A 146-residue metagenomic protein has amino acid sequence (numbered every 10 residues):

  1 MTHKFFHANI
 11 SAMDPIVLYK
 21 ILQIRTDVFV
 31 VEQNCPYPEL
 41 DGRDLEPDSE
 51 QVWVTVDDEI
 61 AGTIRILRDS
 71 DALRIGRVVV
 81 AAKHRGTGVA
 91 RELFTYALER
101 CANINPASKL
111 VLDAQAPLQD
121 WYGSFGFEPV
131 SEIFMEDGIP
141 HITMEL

Functional and structural regions predicted by a protein language model:
M1-D44, Q51, V56-E59: Short amphipathic alpha-helix that is part of the acyltransferase structural core
D48-V52, L73, P140-I142: Short beta-strand micro-motifs in enzyme catalytic cores
W53, E59-L67, A72-V79: Conserved beta-strand in the GNAT
R68-G76, R85, I104-P106, D137-P140: A conserved beta-turn-beta hairpin within the catalytic core of GNAT-like acetyltransferases that forms part
V80, G86-E99: Conserved acetyl-CoA-binding loop-helix of GNAT-fold acetyltransferases
A81, Q115: Residue-level recognition of the GNAT/N-acetyltransferase active site
C101-A114: Conserved GNAT acetyl-CoA-binding A-motif
V111-D113, G123, E128-T143: Conserved catalytic-core motifs of GNAT/GCN5-like acyltransferases
